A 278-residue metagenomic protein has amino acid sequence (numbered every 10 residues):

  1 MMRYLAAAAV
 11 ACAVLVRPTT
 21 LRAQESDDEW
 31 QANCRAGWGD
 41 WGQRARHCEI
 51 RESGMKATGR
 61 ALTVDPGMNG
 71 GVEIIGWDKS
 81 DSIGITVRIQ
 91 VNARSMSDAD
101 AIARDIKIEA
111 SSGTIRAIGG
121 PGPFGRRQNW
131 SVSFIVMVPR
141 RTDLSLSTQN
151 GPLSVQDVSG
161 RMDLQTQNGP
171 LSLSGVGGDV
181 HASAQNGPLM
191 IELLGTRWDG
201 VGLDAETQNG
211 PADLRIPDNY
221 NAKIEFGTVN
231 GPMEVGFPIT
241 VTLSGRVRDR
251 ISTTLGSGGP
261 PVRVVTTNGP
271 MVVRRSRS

Functional and structural regions predicted by a protein language model:
M1-S278: Intrinsically disordered, low-complexity terminal regions
